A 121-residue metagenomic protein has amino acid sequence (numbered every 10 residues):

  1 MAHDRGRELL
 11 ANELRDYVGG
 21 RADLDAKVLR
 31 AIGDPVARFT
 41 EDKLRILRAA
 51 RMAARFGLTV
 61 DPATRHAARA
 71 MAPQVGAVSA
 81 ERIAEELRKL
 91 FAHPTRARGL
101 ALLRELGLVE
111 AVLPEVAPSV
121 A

Functional and structural regions predicted by a protein language model:
M1-A121: Glycine- and charge-enriched loop/helix tracts that form the active or gating conduit in phosphate/cation-handling
